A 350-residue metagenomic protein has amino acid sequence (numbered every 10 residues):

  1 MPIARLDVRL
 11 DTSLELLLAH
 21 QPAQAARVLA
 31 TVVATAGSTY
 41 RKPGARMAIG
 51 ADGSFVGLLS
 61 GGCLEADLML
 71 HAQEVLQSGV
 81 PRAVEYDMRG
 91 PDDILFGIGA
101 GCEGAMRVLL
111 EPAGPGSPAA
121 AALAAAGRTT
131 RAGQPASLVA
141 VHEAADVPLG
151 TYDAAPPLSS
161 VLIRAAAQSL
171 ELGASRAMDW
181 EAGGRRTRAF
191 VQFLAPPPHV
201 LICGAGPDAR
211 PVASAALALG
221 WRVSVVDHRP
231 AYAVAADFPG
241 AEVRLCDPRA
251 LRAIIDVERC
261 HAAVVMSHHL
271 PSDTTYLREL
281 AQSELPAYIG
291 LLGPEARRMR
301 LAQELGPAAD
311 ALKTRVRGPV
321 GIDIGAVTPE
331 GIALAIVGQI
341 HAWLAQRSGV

Functional and structural regions predicted by a protein language model:
M1-H228, Y232-R244, C260-A262, E304 (+2 more regions): Segments forming oxygen-rich coordination pockets for charged ligands
R41, D208-V212, P271-Y276, R297-M299: Short glycine/serine/threonine-rich phosphate/pyrophosphate-binding segments that cradle anionic phosphate groups
G61, A205, H269-L270, P294 (+2 more regions): Short beta->alpha junction loops/turns
V226, A262-P271, R278-E304: ADP-ribose/adenylate-binding Rossmann-like module
H228-A231, D247-L251, L292-A296: Short, acidic/turn-prone active-site loops that include or flank metal/cofactor- and phosphate-binding residues
A235-D237, I254-D256, T274-R278, L301-Q303: Short, well-ordered secondary-structure micro-motifs
R249-R259: Short amphipathic alpha-helix with an adjacent loop that forms part of the alpha/beta core around
P286-A287, L291-V350: Adenosine-phosphate binding glycine-rich loop
